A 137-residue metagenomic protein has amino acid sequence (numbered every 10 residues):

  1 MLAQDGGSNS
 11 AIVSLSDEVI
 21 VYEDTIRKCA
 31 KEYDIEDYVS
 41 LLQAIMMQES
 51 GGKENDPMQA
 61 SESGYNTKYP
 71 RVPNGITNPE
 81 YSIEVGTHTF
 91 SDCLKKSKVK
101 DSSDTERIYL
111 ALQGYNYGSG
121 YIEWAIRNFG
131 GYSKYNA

Functional and structural regions predicted by a protein language model:
D5-A137: Catalytic glycan-binding domains that act on GlcNAc-containing polysaccharides
